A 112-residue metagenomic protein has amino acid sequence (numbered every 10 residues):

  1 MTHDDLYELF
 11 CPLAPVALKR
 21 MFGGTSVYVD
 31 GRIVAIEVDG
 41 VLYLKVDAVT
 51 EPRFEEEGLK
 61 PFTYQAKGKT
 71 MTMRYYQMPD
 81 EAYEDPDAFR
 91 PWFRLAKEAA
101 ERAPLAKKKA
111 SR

Functional and structural regions predicted by a protein language model:
M1-R112: Charge-dense, helix-prone N-terminal extensions
